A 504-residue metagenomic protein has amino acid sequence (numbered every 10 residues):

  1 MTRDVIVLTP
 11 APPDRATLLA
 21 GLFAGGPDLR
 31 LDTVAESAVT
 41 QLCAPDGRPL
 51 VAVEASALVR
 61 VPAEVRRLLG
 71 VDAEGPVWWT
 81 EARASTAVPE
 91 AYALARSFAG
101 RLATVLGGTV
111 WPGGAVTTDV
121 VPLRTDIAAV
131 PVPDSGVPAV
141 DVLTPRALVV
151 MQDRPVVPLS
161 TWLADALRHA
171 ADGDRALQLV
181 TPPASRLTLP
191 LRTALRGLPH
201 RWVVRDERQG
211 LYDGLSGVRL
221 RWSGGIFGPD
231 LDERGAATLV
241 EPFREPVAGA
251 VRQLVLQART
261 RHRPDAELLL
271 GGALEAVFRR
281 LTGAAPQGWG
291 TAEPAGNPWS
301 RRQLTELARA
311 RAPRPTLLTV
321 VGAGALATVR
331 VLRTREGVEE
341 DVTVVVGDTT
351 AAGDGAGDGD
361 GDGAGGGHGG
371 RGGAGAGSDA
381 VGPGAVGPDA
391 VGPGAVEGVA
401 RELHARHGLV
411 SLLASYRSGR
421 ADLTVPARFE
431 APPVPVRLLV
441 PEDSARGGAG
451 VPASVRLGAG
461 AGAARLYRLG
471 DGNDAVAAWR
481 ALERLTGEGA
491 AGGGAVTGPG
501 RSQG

Functional and structural regions predicted by a protein language model:
M1-D4, V71-S85, P246-H262, L326-G353: Glycine-rich, often proline-containing surface loops adjacent to acidic residues and nearby aromatics that form
M1-R60, T117, L123, I127-G136 (+1 more regions): Hydrophobic, helix-prone linear segments
A20, G25-P89, P183-R196, W202-V203 (+1 more regions): Short, intrinsically disordered low-complexity segments
G21-G26, T125-T291, W299, Q303-A312 (+1 more regions): C-terminal interaction module
L68-V105, T109, A449-V451: Amphipathic protein-protein interaction modules
V88-A95, G107-T125, A129-V132: Intrinsically disordered, low-complexity regulatory regions enriched in serine/threonine/proline and acidic residues
D265-G355, G387-S415, T424-V425: Acidic, serine/threonine- and glycine-rich low-complexity intrinsically disordered segments that serve as flexible
T350-G394: Intrinsically disordered, low-complexity terminal tails and inter-domain linkers enriched for S/T/G/P/D/E
